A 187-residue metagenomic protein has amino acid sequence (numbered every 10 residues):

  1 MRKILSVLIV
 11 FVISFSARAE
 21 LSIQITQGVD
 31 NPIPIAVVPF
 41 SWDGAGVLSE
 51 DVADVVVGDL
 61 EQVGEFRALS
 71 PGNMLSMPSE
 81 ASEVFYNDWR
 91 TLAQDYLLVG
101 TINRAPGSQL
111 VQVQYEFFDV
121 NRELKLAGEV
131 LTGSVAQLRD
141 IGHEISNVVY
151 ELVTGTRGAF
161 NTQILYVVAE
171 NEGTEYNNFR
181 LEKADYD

Functional and structural regions predicted by a protein language model:
M1-I4: Positively charged n-region of N-terminal signal peptides that target proteins for export
S6-S14: Bacterial N-terminal signal peptides
F15-A19: Sec/Tat signal peptide C-region and signal peptidase I cleavage site
L21-S22, A81-V148: Amphipathic beta-strand/beta-sheet edge segments enriched in Tyr/Trp
Q24-N87, L98, R104: Short beta-strand->alpha-helix linker/helix-N-cap micro-motif that forms a surface specificity/interaction loop
V99, I164-A169: Residue position within the beta-strands of beta-propeller blades
G107-V113, E172-E182: Structural motif
V120-N121, D185-D187: Short loop/turn segments that connect beta-strands within beta-propeller blades
